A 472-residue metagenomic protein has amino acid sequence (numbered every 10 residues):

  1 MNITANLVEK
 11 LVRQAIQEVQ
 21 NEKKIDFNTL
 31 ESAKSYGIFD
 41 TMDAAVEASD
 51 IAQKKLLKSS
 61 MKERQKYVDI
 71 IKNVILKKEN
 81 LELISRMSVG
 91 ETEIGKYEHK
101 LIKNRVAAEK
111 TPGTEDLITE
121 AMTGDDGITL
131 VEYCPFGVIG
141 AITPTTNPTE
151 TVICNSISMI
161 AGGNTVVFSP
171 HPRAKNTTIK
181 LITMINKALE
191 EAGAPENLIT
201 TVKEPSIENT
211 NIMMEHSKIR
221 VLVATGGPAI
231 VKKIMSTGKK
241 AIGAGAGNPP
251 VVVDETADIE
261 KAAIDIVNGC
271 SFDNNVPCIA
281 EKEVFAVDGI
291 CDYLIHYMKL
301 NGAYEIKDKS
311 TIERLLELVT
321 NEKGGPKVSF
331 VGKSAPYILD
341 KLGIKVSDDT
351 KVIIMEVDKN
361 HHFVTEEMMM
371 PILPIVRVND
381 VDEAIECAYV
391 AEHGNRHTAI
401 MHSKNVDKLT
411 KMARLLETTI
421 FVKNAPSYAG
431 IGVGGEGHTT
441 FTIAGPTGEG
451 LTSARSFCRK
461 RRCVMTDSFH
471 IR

Functional and structural regions predicted by a protein language model:
N2-A33, E120-T123, G127-P135, A335 (+2 more regions): Terminal low-complexity tails and localization/encapsulation signals of metabolic enzymes
N2-L130, S158, L300: N-terminal Rossmann-like NAD(P)+-binding subdomain of aldehyde/semialdehyde dehydrogenases
I16-K23, V46, D50-S60, I71-E79 (+15 more regions): Structural signal for hydrophobic packing residues in well-ordered secondary-structure cores of soluble enzyme domains
Y36, K232-K359: ALDH superfamily catalytic-core signature
K58-E63, P195-I199, F272-E281, Y304-L315 (+4 more regions): Flexible, glycine/charged-enriched surface loops at secondary-structure junctions
I118-K261: Rossmann-like NAD(P) dinucleotide-binding subdomain of oxidoreductase/dehydrogenase enzymes
I344-R472: Conserved C-terminal structural/oligomerization subdomain of aldehyde/semialdehyde dehydrogenase
